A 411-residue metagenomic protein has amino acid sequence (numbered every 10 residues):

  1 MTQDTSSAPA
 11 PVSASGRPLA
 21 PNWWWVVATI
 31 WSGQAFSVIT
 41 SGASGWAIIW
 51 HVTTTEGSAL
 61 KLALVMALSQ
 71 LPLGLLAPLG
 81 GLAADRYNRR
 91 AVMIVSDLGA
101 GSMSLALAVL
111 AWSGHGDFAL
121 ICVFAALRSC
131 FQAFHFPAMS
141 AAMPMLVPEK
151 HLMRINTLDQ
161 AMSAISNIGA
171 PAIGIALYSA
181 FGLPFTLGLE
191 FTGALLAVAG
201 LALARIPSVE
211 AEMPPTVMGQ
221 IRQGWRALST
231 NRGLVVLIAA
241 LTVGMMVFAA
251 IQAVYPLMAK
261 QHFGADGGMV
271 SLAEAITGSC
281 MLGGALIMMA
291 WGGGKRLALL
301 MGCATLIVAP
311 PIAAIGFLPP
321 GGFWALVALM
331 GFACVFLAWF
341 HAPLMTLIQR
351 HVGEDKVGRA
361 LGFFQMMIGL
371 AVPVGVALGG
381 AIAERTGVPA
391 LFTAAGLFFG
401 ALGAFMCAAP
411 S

Functional and structural regions predicted by a protein language model:
T2-S411: Alpha-helical transmembrane-bundle signature of multi-pass membrane transport and export proteins
